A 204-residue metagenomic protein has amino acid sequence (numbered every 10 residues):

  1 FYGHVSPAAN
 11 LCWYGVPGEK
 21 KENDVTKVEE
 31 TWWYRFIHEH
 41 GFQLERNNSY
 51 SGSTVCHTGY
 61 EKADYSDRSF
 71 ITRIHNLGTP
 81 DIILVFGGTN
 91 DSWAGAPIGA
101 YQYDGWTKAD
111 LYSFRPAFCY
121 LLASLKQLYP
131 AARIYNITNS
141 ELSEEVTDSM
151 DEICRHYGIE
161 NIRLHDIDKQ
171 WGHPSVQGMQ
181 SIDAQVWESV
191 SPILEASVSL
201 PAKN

Functional and structural regions predicted by a protein language model:
F1, V5-S6, G15: Catalytic nucleophile serine of serine hydrolases, specifically the conserved "nucleophile elbow" pentapeptide
V5, S49-S51, S140: A mature extracytoplasmic/lumenal domain signature
S6-P7, G178: Short active-site segment of divalent metal-dependent hydrolases/proteases that encodes the spacing between
A9-Y101, T107: Conserved SGNH/GDSL esterase-like catalytic core that processes O-acyl groups on lipids and polysaccharides
Y65-L200: Alpha-helical cap/lid subdomain in secreted, periplasmic, or secretory-pathway luminal O-acyl-processing enzymes
K203-N204: N-terminal low-complexity, Pro/Thr/Ser-rich intrinsically disordered segments that act as propeptides or flexible
